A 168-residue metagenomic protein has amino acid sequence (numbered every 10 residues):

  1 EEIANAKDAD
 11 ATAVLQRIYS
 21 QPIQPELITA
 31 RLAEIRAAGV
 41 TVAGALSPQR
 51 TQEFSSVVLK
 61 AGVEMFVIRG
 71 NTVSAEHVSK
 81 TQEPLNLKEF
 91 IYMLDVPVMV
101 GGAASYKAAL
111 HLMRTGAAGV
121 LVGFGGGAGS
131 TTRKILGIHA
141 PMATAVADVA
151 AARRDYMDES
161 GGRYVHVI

Functional and structural regions predicted by a protein language model:
E1-S160: Active-site entrance/lid segments in N-terminal catalytic domains of soluble metabolic enzymes
R163-I168: Repeat-solenoid scaffold signature
